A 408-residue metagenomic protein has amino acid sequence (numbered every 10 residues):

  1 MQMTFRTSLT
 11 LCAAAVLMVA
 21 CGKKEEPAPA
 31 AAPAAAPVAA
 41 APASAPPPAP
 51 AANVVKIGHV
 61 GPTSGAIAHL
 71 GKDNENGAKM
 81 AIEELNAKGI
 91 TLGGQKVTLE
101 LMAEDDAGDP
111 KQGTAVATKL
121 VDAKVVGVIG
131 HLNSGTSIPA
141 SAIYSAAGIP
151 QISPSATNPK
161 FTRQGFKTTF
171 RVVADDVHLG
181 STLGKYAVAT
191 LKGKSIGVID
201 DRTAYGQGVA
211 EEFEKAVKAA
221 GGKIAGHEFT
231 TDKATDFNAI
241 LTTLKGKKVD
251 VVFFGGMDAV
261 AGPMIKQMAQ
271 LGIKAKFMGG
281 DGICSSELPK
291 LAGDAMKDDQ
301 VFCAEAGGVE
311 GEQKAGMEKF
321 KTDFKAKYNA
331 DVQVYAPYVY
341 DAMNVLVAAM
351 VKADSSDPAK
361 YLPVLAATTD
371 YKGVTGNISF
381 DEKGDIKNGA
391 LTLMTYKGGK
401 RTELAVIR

Functional and structural regions predicted by a protein language model:
M3, L11-A14, G22-R408: Extracytosolic ligand-binding ectodomains
R6: Acidic (Asp/Glu) carboxylate-rich active-site/surface patches
